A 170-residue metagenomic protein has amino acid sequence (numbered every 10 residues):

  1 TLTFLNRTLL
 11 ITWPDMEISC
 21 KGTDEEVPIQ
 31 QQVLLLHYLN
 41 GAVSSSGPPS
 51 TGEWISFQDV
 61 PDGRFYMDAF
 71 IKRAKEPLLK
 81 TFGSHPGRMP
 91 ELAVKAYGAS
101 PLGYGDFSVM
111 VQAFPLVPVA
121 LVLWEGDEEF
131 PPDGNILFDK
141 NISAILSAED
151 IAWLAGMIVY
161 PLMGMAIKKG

Functional and structural regions predicted by a protein language model:
T1-W13, S100-E125: Amphipathic, interaction-prone secondary-structure segments
L5-K72: Aromatic- and glycine-enriched beta-alpha-beta binding-site module
T23, V27, Y66, P77 (+3 more regions): Conserved aromatic-histidine-acidic binding/catalytic patches
V27-Q31, T81, H85-R88, S147-D150 (+1 more regions): Short amphipathic alpha-helical segments
H37-S44, K95, G126, G156 (+2 more regions): Short, intrinsically disordered, mixed-charge
S44-P48, Q112, A166-G170: Surface-exposed peri-terminal alpha-helical interaction modules
P61-D106: Negatively charged, low-complexity tracts enriched in Asp/Glu with abundant Ser/Thr
D127-G170: Alpha-helical oligomerization segments
